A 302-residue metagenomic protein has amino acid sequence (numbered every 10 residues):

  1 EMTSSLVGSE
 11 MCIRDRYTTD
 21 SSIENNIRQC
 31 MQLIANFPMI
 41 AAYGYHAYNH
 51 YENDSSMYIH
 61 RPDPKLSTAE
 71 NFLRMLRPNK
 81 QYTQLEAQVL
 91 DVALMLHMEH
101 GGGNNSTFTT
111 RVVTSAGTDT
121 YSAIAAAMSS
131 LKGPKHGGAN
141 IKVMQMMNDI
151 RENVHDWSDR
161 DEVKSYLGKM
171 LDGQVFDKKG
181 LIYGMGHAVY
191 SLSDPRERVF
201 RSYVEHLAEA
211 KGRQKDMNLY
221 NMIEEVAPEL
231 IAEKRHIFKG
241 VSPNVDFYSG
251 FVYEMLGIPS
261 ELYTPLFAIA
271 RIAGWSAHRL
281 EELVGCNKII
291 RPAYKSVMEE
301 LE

Functional and structural regions predicted by a protein language model:
E1-I13: Single conserved hydrophobic/aromatic residue that forms the stacking wall/gate of nucleotide- or nucleobase-binding
S9, A87-T107, R111, E209-E225 (+1 more regions): An acidic intrinsically disordered interaction segment
R16-R28, G44-I59, M75-Q84, D149-R160 (+3 more regions): Inter-helical turn/loop segments and adjacent helix faces that build the functional surface of alpha-helical bundle
R16-S21, H46-Y58, A87-Q88, N105-R111 (+4 more regions): Short coil/turn segments at secondary-structure boundaries
Q32-H50, D54-A126, K135-I141: All-alpha helical catalytic cores of prenyl diphosphate-utilizing isoprenoid enzymes
A35-H50, R74-Q81, M95-G102, N148 (+8 more regions): Generic secondary-structure signature for well-ordered alpha-helical cores
G117, D156-K179, Y183, V189 (+2 more regions): Acidic, carboxylate-rich catalytic segments that either coordinate divalent cations
Y121-R160: A conserved active-site cap/scaffold subdomain adjacent to cofactor or substrate pockets
